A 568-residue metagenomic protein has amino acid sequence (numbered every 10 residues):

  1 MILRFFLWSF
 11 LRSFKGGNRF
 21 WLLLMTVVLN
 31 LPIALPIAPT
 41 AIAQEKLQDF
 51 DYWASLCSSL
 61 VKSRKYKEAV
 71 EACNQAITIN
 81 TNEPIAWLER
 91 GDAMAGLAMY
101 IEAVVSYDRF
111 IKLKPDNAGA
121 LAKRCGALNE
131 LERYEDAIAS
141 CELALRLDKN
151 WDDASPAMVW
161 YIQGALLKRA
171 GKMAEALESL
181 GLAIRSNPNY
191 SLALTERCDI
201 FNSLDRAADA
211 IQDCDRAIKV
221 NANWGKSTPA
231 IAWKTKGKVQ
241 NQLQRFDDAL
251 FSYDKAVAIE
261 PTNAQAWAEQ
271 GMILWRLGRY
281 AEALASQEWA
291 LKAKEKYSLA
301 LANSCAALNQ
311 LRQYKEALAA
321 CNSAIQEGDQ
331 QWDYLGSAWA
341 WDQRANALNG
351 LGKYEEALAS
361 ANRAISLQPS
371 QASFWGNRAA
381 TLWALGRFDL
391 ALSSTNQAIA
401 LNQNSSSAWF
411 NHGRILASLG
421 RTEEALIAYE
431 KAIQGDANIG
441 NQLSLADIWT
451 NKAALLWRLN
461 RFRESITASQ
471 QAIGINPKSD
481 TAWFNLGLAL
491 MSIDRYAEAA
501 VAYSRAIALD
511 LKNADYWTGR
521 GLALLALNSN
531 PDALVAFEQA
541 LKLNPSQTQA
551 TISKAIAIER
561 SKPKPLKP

Functional and structural regions predicted by a protein language model:
F50, P84-I85, A118-G119, D152 (+15 more regions): Helix-start (N-cap) detector for alpha-helical repeat units in TPR-like alpha-solenoids, especially tetratricopeptide
K62, G96, E130, I162 (+14 more regions): Register position in tetratricopeptide repeats
Q75-A76, R109-F110, L143-A144, L182-A183 (+10 more regions): Canonical positions in the second alpha-helix
